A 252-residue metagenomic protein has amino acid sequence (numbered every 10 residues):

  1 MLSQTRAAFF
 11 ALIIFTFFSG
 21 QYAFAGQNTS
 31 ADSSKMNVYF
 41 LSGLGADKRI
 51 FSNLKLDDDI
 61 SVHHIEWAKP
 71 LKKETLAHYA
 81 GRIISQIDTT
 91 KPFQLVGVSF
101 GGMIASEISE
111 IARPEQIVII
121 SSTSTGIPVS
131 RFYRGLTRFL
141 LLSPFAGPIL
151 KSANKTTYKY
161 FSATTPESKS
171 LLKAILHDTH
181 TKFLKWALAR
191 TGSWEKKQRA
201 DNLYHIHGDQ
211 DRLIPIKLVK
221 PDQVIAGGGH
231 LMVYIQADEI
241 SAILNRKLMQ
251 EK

Functional and structural regions predicted by a protein language model:
F9-G20: Bacterial N-terminal signal peptides
G26-P70: Conserved HGGG/HGGXW glycine-rich cap/lid loop of the alpha/beta-hydrolase fold
S52, D57-Q94: Active-site loop/oxyanion-hole signature of alpha/beta-hydrolase fold enzymes
K73-E74, G228-I243: Catalytic histidine-centered segment of alpha/beta-hydrolase-like enzymes
V96-A105: Gly/Ala-rich beta-loop-alpha elbow adjacent to hydrolase catalytic centers
R113-A146: Flexible "cap/lid" loop of the alpha/beta hydrolase fold
P148-E195: Conserved alpha/beta-hydrolase catalytic His-Asp/Glu region
H205-H207, D211: Short beta-strand/loop motif that positions the catalytic acidic residue of the alpha/beta-hydrolase fold
